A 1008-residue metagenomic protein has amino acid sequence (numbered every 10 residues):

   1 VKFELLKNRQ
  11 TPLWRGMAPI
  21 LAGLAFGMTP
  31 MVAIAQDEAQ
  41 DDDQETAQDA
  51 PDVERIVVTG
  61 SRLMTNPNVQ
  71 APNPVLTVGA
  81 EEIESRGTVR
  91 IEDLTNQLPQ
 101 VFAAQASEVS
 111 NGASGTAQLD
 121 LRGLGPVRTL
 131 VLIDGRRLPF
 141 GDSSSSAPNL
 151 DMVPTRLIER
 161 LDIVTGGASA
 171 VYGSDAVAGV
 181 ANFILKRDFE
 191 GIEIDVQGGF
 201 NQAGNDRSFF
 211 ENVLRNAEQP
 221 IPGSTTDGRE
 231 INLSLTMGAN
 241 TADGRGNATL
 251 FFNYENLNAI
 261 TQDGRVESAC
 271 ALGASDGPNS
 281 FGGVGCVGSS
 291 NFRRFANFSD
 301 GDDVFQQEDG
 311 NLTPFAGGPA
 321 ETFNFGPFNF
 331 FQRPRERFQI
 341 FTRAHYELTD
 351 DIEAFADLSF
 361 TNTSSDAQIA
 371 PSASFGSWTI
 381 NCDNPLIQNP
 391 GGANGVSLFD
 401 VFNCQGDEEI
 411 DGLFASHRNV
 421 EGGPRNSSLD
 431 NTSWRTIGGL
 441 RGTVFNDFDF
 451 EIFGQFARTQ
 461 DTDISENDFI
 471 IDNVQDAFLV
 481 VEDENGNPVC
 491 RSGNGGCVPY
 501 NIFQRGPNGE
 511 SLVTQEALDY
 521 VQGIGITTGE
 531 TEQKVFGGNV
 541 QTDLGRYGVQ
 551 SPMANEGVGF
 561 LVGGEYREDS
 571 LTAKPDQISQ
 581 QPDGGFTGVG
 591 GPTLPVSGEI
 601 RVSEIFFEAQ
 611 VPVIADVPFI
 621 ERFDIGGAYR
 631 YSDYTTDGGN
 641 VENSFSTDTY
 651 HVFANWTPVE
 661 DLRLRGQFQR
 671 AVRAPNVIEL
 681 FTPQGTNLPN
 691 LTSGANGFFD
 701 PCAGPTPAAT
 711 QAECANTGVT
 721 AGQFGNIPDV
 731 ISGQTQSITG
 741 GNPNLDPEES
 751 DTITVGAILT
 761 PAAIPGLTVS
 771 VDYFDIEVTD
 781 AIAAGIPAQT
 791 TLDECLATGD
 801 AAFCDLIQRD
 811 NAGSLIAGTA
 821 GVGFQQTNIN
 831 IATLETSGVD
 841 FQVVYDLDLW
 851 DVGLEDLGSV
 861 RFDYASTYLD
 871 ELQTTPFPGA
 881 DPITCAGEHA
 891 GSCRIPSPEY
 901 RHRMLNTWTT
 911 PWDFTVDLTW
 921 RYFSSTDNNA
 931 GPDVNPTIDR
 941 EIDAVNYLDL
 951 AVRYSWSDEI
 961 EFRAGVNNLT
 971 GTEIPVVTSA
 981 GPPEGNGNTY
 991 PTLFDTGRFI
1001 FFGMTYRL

Functional and structural regions predicted by a protein language model:
K2-R86, D93-Q97, S234, G238-A239 (+4 more regions): N-terminal Sec signal peptide and the immediately downstream disordered periplasmic leader that contains the TonB box
R55, N73-D93, L119-L124, L150-D151 (+3 more regions): Short, polar/charged loop or turn motifs at beta-strand boundaries
D93-Q97, A103-Q105, S110-N111, R136-M152 (+11 more regions): Surface-exposed beta-strand-turn/loop segments characteristic of Gram-negative outer-membrane beta-barrels
G123-L124, I231-L233, G238-N240, F251-L257 (+15 more regions): Outer-membrane beta-barrel transmembrane strands
I192-F200, F623-D637, L664-F668, W920-F923: Transmembrane beta-strand segments that form the barrel wall of outer-membrane beta-barrel proteins
Q460, D661-P747, V769, D775-S814 (+2 more regions): Surface-exposed extracellular loop regions of Gram-negative outer-membrane beta-barrel proteins, predominantly
N687, V860-S955, T970-G971: C-terminal beta-barrel architecture of Gram-negative outer-membrane proteins
E777-T779, D870-Q873, R921-G931, R953-L1008: C-terminal beta-signal and adjacent terminal beta-strands/loops of Gram-negative outer-membrane beta-barrel proteins
